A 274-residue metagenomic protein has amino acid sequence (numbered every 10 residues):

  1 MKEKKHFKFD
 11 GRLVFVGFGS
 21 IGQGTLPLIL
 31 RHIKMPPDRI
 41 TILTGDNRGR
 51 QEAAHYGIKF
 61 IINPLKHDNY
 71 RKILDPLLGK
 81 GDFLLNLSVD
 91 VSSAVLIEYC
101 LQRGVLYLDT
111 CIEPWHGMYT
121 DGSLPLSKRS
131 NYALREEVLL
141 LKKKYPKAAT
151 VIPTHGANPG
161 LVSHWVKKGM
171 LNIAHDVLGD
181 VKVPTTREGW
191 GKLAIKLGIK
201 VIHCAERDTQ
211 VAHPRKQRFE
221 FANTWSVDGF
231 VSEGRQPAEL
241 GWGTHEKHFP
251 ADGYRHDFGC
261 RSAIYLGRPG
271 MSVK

Functional and structural regions predicted by a protein language model:
M1-G11: A short, basic/flexible loop-to-alpha-helix module at the beginning of a structural domain
V14-G19: Conserved N-terminal Rossmann-fold NAD(P)-binding element of oxidoreductases
I21-G24: Hydrophobic/small residue at the entry helix of a nucleotide-binding pocket
P36-A54: NAD(P)-binding Rossmann-fold cofactor-contacting core
L65-L78: Conserved Rossmann-fold cofactor-binding substructure of NAD(P)-dependent oxidoreductases
V91-V105, T110-A148: Rossmann-fold NAD(P)-binding glycine/threonine-rich loop
L126-N223: Rossmann-like NAD(P)H-binding beta-loop-alpha module
I199-K274: Glycine-rich, aromatic-lined ligand/substrate-binding cores of catalytic and carbohydrate-binding domains
